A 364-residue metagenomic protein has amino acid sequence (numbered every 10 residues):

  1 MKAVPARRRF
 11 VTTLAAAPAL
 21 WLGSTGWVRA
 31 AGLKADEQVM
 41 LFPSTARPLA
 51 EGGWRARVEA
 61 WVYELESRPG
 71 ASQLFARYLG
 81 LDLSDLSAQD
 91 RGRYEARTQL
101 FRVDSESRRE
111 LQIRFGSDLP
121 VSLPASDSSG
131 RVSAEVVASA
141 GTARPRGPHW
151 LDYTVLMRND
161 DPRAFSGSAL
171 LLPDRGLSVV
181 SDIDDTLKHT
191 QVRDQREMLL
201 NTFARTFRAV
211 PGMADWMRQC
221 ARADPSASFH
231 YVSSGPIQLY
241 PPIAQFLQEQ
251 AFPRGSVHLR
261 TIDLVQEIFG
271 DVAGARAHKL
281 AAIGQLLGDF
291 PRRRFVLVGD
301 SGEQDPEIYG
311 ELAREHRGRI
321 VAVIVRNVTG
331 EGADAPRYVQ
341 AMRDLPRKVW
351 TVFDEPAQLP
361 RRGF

Functional and structural regions predicted by a protein language model:
M1-P18: N-terminal secretory signal peptides and thylakoid transit peptides that target proteins across membranes
W21-S168, Q358-F364: Intrinsically disordered, serine/threonine/proline
S168-D174: Short beta-strand edge segments in extracellular beta-sheet folds
S178-T190: Asp-based phosphoryl-transfer active-site loop
L187-R208: Short, flexible helix-coil linker/hinge segments at the edges of structured domains or between repeats
F203-A227, I237-P241: Short, acidic loop-to-helix structural element flanking the phosphoryl-transfer center in phosphate-processing enzymes
R222-H230, G288-F295: Short, surface-exposed connector motifs at secondary-structure boundaries
G235-F364: C-terminal cap/substrate-recognition subdomain and adjoining C-terminal extension of metal-dependent phosphatase-like
